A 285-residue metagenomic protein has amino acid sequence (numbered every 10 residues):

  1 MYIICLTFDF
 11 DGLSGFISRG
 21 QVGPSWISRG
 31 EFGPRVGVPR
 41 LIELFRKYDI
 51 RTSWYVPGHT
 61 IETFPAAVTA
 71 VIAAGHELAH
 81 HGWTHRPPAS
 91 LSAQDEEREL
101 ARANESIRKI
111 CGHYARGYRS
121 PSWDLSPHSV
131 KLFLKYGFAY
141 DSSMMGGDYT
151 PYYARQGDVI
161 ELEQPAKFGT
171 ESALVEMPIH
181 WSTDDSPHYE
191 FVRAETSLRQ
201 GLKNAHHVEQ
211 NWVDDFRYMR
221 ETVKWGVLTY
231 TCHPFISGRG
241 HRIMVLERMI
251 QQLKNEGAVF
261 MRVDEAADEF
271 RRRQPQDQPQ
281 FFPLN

Functional and structural regions predicted by a protein language model:
M1-E77, Q252: Active-site beta->alpha N-cap acidic-glycine motif
L6-F8, H80, Y140-S142, M261: Active-site flanking residues adjacent to catalytic metal/cofactor-binding acidic residues
G15, P87, D268: Conserved protein kinase catalytic core
S25-R29, G33, L91-E99, Q200-H207 (+2 more regions): Alpha-helix N-cap and loop-to-helix initiation/capping positions
V38-I42, P65-T69, E97-N104, V130 (+2 more regions): Generic structural signal for well-ordered alpha-helices, preferentially at hydrophobic/aromatic core positions
R46-S129, M144, T150, E171-S172 (+2 more regions): Metal-dependent polysaccharide deacetylase catalytic core of the NodB/CE4 family, i.e., the active-site-bearing domain
K47-Y48, L202-N285: C-terminal domain-boundary segment and adjacent tail
R108-K109, H113-K224, Q278-P279, L284: Active-site-adjacent pocket scaffolds in enzyme catalytic domains
